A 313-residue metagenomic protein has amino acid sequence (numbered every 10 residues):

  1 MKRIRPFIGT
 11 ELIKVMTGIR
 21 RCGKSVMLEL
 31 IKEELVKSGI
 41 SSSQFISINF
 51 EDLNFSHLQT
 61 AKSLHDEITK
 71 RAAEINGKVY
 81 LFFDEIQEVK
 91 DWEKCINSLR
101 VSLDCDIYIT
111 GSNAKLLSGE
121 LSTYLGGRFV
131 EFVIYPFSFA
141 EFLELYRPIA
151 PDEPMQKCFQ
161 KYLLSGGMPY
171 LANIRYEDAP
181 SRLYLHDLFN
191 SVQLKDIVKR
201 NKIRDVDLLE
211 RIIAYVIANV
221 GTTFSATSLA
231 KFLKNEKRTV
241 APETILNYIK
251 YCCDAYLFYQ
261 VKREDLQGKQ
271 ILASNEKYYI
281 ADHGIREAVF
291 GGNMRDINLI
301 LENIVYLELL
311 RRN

Functional and structural regions predicted by a protein language model:
M1-G9: Pre-Walker A adenine-sensing motif
M16: Hydrophobic anchor at the beta1->P-loop junction of P-loop NTPases
K24: Conserved lysine of the Walker
M27, I31: Hydrophobic positions on the alpha1 helix immediately C-terminal to the Walker A/P-loop
I46-V79: Short glycine-rich substrate-engagement loop in P-loop NTPases that contacts/grips substrate
A73-W92: Conserved P-loop NTPase "ATPase switch" module shared by AAA+ and STAND
S112-A114, G119-T223: Interdomain motor-coupling "hinge/lid" segment immediately C-terminal to the ATP-binding subdomain of NTP-driven enzymes
Y176-N313: Accessory nucleic acid-recognition modules appended to NTPase machines
